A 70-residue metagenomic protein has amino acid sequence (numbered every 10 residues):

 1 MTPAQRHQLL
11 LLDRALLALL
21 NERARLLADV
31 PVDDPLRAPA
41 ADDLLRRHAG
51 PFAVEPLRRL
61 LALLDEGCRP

Functional and structural regions predicted by a protein language model:
M1-P70: Extended, charge-rich alpha-helical interface modules
